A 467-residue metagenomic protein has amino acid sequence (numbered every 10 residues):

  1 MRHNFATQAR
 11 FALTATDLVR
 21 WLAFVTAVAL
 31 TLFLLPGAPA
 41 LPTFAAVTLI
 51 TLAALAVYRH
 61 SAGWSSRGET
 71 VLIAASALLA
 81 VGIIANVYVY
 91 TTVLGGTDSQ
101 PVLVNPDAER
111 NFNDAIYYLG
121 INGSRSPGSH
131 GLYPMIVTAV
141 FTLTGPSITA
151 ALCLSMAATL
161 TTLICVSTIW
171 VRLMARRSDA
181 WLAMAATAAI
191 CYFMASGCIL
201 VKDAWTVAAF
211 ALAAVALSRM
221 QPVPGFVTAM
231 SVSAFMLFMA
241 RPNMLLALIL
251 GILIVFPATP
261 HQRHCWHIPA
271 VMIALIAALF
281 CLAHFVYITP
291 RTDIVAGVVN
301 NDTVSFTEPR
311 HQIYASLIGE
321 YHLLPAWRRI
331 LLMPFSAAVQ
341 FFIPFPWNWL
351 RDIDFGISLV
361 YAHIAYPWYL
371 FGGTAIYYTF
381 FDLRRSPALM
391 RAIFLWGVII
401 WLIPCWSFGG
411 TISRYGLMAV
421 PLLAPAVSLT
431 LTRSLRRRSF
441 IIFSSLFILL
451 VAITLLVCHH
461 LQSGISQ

Functional and structural regions predicted by a protein language model:
M1-Y88, I268-L275: Start-transfer (signal-anchor) and selected internal transmembrane alpha helices of multi-pass inner/ER membrane
D17-A27, S76, A229-M230, R384-C405: Transmembrane alpha-helix segments characteristic of polytopic inner-membrane glycan-assembly/cell-envelope
L55-A56, V166-S167, S336, Q340-P387: Hydrophobic, aromatic-rich transmembrane alpha-helices and their immediate juxtamembrane boundary segments
Y88-D114, G123-I136, G145-P146, F345: Extracytoplasmic catalytic/substrate-binding loops of multi-pass membrane glycan-assembly enzymes
P127, G131, M135, L143-I164 (+1 more regions): Loop-to-helix entry region of an early transmembrane alpha helix in multi-pass inner-membrane enzymes
R172-S178, R219-G225, Q262-W266, D352-S358 (+1 more regions): Membrane-interface helix-loop-helix junctions at transmembrane boundaries of multi-pass membrane enzymes, predominantly
M194-A195, A213-L217, F226-L248, L253-F256 (+2 more regions): Membrane-interface alpha helices of multi-pass inner-membrane proteins
C198-T206: Short acidic/glycine- and proline-prone juxtamembrane loop motifs at membrane-interface regions of multi-pass membrane
